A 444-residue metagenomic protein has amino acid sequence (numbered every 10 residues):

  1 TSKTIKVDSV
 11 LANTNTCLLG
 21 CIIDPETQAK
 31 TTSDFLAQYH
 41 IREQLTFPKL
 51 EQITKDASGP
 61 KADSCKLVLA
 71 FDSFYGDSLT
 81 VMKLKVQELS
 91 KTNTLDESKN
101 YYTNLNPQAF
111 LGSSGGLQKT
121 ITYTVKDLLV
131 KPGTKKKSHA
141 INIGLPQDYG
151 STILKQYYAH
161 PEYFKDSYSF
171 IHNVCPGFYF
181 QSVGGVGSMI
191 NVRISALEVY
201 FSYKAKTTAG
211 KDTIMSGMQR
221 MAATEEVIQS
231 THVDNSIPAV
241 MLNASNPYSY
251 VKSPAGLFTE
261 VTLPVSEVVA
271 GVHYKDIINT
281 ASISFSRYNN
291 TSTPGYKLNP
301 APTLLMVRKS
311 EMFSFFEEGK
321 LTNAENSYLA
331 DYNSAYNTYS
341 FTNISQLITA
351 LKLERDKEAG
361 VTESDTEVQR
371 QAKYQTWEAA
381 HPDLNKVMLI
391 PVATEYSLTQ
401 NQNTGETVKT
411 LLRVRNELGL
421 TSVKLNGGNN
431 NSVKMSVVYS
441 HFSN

Functional and structural regions predicted by a protein language model:
T1-N444: Secreted, disulfide-rich extracellular signaling modules
